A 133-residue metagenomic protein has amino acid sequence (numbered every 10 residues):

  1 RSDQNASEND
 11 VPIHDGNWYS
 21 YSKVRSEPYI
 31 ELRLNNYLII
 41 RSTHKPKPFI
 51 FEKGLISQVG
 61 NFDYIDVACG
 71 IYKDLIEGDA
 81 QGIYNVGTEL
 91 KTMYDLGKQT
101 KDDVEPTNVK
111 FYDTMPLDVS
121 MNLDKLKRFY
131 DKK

Functional and structural regions predicted by a protein language model:
R1-G16: Active-site "gating" loop of Rossmann-like NAD(P)-dependent oxidoreductase/epimerase domains
S2-Q4, F49-K53, L96-K98: Short aromatic-enriched loop/helix-cap "lid" or pocket-rim segments at secondary-structure transitions that line
N9, N36-Y37, S42-K53, D102-N108: A short C-terminal helix-loop "cap" of Rossmann-like NAD(P)-dependent dehydrogenase/epimerase domains
I13, L55-I56: Short pre-catalytic strand/loop immediately N-terminal to key active-site residues, enriched for Gly-Thr
I13-T43: Active-site Tyr-X1-5-Lys
N36, S42-F49, V59-K91: Alpha-helical substrate-binding/gating segment
I71, L75-L123: Mid/C-terminal beta-alpha module of Rossmann-like enzyme folds, strongest in SDR-family dehydrogenases/epimerases
K125-K133: Amphipathic terminal alpha-helices
